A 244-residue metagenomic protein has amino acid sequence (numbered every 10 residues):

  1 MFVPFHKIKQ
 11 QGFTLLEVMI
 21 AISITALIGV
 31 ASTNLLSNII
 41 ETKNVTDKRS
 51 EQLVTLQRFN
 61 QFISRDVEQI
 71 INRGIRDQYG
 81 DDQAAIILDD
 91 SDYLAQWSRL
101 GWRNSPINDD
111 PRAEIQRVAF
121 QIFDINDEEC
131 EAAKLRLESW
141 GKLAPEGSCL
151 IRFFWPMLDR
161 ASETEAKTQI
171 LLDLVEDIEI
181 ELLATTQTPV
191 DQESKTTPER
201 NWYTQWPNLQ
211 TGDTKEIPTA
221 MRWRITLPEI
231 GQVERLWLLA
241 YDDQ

Functional and structural regions predicted by a protein language model:
M1-L36: N-terminal single-pass transmembrane signal-anchor helix
K9, D77, L227: Acidic surface patches and DE-rich sequence motifs
T14-I24, G74-R76, R224, G231: Short, mixed-charge, low-aromatic patches
V18, R49, L53, E165 (+1 more regions): Short, charged/polar micro-motifs that form catalytic or ligand-binding hotspots
S37, E41-A161: Extracytoplasmic beta-strand-rich oligomerization domains located immediately C-terminal to a leader/signal peptide
E165-Q244: Short linear sequence signals and composition-biased patches located at protein termini or domain-edge surfaces
